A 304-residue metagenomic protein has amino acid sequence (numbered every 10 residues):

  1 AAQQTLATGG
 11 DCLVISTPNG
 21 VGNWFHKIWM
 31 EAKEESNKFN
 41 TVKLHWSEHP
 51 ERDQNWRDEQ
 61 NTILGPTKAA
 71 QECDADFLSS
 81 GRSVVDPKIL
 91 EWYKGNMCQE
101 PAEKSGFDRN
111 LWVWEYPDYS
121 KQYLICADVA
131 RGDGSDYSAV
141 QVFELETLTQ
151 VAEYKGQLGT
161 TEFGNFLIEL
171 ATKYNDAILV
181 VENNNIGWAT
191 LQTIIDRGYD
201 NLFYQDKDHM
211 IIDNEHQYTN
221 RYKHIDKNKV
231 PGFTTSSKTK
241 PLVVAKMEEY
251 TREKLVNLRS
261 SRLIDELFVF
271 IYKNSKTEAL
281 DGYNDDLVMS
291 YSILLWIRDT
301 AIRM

Functional and structural regions predicted by a protein language model:
A1-T5: Conserved RecA-like ASCE ATPase "motif II neighborhood" in helicase/translocase motors
T8-V14, N19-K27, N37-K38, Q54-D206 (+4 more regions): RNase H-like, metal-dependent nuclease domains and their acidic two-metal-ion catalytic environment used
M30-H45: A short helix-turn-beta junction within AAA+ P-loop NTPase domains corresponding to the substrate/partner-engaging
E51: N-terminal cationic and glycine-rich segments that engage phosphates or anionic surfaces
I212-P231: Surface-exposed intrinsically disordered loops and tails
F233-T235: N-terminal secretory signal sequences
